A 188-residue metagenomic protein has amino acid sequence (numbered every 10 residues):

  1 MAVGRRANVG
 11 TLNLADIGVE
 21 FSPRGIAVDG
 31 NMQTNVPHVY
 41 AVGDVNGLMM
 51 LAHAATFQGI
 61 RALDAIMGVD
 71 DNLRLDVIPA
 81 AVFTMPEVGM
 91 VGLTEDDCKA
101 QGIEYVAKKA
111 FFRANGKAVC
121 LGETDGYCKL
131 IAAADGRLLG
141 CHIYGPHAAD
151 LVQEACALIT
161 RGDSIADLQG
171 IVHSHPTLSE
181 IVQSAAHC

Functional and structural regions predicted by a protein language model:
M1-M67: FAD-site-proximal beta/loop scaffold in flavoenzymes
V19, V45, I78, F112 (+1 more regions): Hydrophobic pocket-lining residues within nucleotide cofactor-binding pockets
R24, P79-A80, C128: Small-molecule pocket liners
Q33-T34, H38, R74-L75, L121-G122: Solvent-exposed alpha-helices and their adjacent loops that cap or buttress functional pockets in soluble metabolic
H38, I78-P79, R137-L139: Short amphipathic alpha-helical segments
G47, A65-G92, V172-S174: Active-site-proximal substrate-binding core of FAD-dependent oxidoreductases
H53-D76, I103-E104, R161-D163: Internal hydrophobic alpha-helix adjacent to the cofactor/substrate pocket in enzyme cavities
F83-C188: Flexible, glycine-rich terminal cap/loop adjacent to redox cofactors in electron-transfer oxidoreductases
